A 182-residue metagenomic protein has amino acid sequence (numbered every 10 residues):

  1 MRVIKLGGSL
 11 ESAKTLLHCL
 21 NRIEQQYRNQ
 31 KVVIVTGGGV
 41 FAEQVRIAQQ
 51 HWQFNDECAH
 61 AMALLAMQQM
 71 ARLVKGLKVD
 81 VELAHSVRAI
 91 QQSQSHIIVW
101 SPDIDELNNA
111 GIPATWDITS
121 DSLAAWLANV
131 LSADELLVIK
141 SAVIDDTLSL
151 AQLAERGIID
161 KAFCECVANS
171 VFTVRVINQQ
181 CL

Functional and structural regions predicted by a protein language model:
M1-C181: Nucleotide/pyrophosphate-binding catalytic subdomain
